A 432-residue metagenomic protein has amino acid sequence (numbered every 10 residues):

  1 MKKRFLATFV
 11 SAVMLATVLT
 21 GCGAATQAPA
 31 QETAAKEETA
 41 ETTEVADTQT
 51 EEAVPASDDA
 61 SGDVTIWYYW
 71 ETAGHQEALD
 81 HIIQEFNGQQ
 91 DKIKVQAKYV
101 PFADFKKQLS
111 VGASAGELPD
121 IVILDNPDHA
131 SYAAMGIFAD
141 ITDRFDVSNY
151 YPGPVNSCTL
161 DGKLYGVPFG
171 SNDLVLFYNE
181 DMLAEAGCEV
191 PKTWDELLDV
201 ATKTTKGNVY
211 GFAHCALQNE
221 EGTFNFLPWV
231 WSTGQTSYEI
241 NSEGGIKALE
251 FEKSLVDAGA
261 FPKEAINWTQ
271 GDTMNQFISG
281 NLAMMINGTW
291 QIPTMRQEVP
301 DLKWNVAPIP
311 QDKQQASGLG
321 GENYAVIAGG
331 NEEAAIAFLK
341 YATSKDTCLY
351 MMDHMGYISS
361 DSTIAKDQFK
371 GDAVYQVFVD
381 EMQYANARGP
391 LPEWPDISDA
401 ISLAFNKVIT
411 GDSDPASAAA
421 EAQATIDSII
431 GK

Functional and structural regions predicted by a protein language model:
M1-T65, G88, T363-K366, G371-A373 (+2 more regions): Short, low-complexity disordered leader/linker segments with a strong preference for bacterial N-terminal type II
E51-D58, L124-V175, E189, E196-V200 (+4 more regions): Hinge/lid segment of periplasmic solute-binding proteins
D59-E71, I93-K98, D120-I121, Y165 (+1 more regions): Short, well-ordered beta-strand elements
H81, E85-G153, D181-K192, A283-M284 (+3 more regions): Extracytoplasmic "Venus flytrap"/periplasmic binding protein-like
A130-I137, P154-V190, C215-S237, D257 (+2 more regions): Periplasmic solute-binding protein
A184, D257, D380-K432: Conserved C-terminal helix/tail region of periplasmic/extracytoplasmic solute-binding proteins
A201-T205, Y238-I266: Glycine-centered hinge/linker elements that transmit conformational signals in sensory and ligand-binding systems
T289-D301, P310-L403: C-terminal lobe and pocket-closing loops of periplasmic/extracytoplasmic Venus-flytrap solute-binding proteins
